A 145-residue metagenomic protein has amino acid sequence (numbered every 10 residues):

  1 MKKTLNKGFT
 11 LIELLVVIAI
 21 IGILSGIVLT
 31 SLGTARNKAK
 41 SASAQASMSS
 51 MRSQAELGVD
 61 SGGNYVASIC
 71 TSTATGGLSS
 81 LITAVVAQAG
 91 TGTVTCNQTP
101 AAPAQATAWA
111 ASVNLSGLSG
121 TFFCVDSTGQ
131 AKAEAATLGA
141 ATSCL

Functional and structural regions predicted by a protein language model:
K2-L32: N-terminal single-pass transmembrane signal-anchor helix
N6, S43, P103-A106: A generic fold-level signal
L14-I18, I27, M51, L81-A84 (+2 more regions): Low-complexity, intrinsically disordered/propeptide-like segments
G26, T30-A84: Conserved hydrophobic/amphipathic alpha-helical signal-anchor segments
D60-S127, L145: Extracellular/periplasmic head regions of type IV pilus-like filament subunits
A133-L145: Short, low-complexity, Pro/Ser/Thr/Gly-rich segments in the mature regions of secreted, periplasmic
